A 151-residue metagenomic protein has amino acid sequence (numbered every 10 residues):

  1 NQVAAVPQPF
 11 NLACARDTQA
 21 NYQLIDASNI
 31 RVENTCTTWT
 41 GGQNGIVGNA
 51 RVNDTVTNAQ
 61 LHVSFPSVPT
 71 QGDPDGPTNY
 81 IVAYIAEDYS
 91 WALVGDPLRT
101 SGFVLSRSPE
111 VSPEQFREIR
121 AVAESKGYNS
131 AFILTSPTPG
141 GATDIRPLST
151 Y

Functional and structural regions predicted by a protein language model:
N1-Y151: A beta-rich soluble binding module of mature secreted/lumenal proteins
